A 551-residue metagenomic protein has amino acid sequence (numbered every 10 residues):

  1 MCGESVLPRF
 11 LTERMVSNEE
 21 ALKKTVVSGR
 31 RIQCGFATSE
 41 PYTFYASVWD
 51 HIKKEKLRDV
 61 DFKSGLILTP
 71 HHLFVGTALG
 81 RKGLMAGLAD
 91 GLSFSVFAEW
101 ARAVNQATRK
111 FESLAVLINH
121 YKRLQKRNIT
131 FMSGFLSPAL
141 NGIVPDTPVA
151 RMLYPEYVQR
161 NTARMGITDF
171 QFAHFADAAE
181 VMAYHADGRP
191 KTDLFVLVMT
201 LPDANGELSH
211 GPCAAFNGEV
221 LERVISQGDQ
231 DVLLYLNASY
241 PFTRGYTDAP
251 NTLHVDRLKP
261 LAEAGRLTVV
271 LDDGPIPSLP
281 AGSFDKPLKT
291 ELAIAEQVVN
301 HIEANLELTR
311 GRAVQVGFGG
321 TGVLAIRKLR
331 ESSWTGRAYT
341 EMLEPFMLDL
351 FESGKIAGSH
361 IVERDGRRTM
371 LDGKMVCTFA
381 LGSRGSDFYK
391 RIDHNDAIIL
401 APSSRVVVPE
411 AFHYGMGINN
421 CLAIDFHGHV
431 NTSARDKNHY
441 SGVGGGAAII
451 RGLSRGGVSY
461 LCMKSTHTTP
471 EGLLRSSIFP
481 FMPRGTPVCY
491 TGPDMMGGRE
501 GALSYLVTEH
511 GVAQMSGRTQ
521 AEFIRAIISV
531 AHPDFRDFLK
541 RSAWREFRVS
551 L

Functional and structural regions predicted by a protein language model:
C2-L551: Conserved alpha/beta enzyme-core scaffold
